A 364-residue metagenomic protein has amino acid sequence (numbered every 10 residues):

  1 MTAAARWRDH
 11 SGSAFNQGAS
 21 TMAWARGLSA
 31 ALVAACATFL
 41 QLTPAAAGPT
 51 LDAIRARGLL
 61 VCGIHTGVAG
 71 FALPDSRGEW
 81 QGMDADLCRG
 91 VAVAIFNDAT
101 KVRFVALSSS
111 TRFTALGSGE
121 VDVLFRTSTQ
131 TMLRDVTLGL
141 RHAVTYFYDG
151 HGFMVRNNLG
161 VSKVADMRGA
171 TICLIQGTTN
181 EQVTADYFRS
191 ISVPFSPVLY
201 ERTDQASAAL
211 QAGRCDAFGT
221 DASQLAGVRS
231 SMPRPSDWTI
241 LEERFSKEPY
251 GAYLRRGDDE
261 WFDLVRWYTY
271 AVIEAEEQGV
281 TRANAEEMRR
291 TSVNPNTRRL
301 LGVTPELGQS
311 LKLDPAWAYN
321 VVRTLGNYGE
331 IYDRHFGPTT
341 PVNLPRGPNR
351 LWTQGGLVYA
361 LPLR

Functional and structural regions predicted by a protein language model:
W7-R8, F15-L32: Bacterial N-terminal signal peptides that target proteins for export
S29-Q41: Bacterial N-terminal signal peptides
L42-A47: Sec/Tat signal peptide C-region and signal peptidase I cleavage site
G48-F125, Y328, L351, G355: Extracytoplasmic small-molecule ligand-binding "clamshell" domains of the periplasmic binding protein/Venus flytrap
L59-G70, W80-I95, T129-Q130, D149-E201 (+1 more regions): Bilobed "Venus flytrap"/periplasmic-binding protein-like clamshell domains and structurally analogous long
D86-I95, N157-V161, A165, A170-T171 (+4 more regions): Extended ligand-binding regions for polar small-molecule ligands
R89, V93, N97-D166, S223-S246 (+1 more regions): Acidic, polar ligand-binding/catalytic clefts
S310-R364: C-terminal functional modules
